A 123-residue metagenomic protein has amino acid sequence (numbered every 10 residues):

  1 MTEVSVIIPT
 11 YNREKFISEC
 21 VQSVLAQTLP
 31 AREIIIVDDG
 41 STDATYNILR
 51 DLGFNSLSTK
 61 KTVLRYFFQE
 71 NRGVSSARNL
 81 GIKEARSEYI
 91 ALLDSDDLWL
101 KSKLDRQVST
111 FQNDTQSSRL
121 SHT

Functional and structural regions predicted by a protein language model:
M1-T123: Nucleotide-sugar donor-binding/catalytic module of glycosyltransferases that assemble extracellular/cell-envelope
